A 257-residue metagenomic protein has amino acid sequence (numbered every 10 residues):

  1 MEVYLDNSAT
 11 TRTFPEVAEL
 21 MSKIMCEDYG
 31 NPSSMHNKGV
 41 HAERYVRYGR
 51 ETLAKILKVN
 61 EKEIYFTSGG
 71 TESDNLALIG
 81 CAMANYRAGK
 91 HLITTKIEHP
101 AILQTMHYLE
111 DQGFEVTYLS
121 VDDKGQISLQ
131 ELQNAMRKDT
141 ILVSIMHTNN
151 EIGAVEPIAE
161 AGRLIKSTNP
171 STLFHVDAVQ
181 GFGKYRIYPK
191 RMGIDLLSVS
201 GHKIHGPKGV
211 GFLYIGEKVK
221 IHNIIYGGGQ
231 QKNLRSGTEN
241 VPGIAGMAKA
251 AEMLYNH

Functional and structural regions predicted by a protein language model:
M1-H257: Pyridoxal 5′-phosphate
